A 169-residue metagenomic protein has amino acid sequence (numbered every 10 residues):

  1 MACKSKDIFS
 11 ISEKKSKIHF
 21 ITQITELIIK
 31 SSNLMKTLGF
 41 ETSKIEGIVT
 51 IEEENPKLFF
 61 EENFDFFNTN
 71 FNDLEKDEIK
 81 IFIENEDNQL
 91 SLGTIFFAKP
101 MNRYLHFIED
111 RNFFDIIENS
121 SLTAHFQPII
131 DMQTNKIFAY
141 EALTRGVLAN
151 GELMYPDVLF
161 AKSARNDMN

Functional and structural regions predicted by a protein language model:
C3-N102: N-terminal accessory interaction module
F97-N169: Bacterial c-di-GMP phosphodiesterase EAL domain
